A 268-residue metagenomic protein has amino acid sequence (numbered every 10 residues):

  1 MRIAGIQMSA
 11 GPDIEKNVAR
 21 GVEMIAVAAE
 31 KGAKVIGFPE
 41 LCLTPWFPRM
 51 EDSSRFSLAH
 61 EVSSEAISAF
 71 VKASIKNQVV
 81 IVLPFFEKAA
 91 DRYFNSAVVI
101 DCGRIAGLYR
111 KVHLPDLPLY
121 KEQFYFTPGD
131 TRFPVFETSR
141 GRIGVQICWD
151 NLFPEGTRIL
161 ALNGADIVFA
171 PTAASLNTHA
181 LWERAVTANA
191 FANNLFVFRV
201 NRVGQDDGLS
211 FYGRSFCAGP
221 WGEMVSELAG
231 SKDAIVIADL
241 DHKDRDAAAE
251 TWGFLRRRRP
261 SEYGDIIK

Functional and structural regions predicted by a protein language model:
M1-A4: Extreme N-terminal starter segment of soluble prokaryotic enzymes
Q7-I14: Short polar catalytic/cofactor-binding loops
I14, E23-C102, A106-L108, S175-A188 (+1 more regions): Cys-nucleophile CN-hydrolase/nitrilase-fold catalytic domain and related Cys-dependent amidase chemistry that acts on
A59, E65-V80, L152-I235: CN hydrolase (nitrilase-like) catalytic-core segments centered on the catalytic cysteine and neighboring Lys/Glu
H60, K88-N163, S175-R184, E250-W252 (+1 more regions): Active-site catalytic loop in hydrolytic enzyme cores
L83-F85, S96-V99, P134, R199 (+2 more regions): Short beta-strand scaffold segments in enzyme catalytic cores
S96, L108-R110, A170, E227 (+1 more regions): Residue-level detector of high-confidence beta-strand sites
K243-K268: A conserved C-terminal secondary-structure "cap"
